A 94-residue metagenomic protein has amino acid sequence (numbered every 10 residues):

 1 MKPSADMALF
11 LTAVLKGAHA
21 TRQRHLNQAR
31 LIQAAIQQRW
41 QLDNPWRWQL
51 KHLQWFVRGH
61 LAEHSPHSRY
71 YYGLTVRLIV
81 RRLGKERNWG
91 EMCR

Functional and structural regions predicted by a protein language model:
M1-A18: Short terminal alpha-helical segments
L15-G90: Non-catalytic DNA-binding core/recognition domains of DNA-processing enzymes
M92-R94: Short, intrinsically disordered, charge-balanced linker/junction segments flanking boundaries in proteins
